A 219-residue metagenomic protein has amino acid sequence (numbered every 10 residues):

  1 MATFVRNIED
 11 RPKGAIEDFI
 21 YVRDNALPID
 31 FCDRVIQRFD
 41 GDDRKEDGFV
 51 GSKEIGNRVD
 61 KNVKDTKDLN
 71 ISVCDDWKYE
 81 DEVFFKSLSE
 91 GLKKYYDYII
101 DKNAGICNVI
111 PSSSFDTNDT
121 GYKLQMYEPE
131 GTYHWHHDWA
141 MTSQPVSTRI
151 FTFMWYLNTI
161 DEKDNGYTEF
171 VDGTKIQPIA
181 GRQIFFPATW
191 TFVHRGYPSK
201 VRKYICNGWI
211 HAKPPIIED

Functional and structural regions predicted by a protein language model:
M1-Q183, T191-D219: Fe(II)/2-oxoglutarate oxygenase catalytic core
